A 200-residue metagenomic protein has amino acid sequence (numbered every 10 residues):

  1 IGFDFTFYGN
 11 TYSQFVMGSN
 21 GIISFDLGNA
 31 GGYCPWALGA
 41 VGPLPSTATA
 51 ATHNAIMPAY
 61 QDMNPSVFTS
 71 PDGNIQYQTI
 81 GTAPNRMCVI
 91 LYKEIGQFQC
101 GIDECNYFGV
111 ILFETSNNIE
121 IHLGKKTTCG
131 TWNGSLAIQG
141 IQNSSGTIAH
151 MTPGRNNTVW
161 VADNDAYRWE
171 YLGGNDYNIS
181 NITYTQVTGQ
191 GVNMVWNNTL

Functional and structural regions predicted by a protein language model:
I1-L200: Extracytoplasmic Ser/Thr/Pro-rich, glycosylation-prone low-complexity segments
